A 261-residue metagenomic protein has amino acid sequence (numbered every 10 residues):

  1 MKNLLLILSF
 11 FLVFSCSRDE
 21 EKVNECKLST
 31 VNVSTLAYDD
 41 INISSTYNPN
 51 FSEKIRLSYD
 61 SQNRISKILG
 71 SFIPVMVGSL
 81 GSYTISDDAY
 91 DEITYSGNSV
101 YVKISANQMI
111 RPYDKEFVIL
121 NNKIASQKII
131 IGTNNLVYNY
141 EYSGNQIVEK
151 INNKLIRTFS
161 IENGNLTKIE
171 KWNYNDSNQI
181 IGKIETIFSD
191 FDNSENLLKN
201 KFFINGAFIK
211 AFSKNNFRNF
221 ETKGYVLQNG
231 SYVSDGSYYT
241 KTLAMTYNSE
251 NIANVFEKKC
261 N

Functional and structural regions predicted by a protein language model:
M1-L5: Positively charged n-region of N-terminal signal peptides that target proteins for export
L6-F10: Sec-dependent N-terminal signal peptides
F14-S15: C-terminal motif of bacterial Sec signal peptides marking the signal peptidase cleavage site
R18-N261: Buried hydrophobic residues that stabilize the cores of well-folded domains
